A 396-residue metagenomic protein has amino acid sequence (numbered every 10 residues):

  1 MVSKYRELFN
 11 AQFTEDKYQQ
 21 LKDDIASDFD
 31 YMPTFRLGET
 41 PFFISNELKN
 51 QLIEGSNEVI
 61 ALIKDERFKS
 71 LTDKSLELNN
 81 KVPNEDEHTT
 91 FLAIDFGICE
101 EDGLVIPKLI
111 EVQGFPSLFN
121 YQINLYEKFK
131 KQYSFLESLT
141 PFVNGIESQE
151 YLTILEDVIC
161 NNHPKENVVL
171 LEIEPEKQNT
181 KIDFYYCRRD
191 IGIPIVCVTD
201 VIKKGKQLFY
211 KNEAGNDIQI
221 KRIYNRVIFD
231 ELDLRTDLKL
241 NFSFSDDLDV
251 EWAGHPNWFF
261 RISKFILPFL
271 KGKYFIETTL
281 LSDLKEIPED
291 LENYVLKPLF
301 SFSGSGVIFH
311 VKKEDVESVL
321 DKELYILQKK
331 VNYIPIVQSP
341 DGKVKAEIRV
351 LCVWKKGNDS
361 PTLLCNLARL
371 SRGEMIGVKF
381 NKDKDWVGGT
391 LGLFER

Functional and structural regions predicted by a protein language model:
M1-R396: Preference for protein termini
